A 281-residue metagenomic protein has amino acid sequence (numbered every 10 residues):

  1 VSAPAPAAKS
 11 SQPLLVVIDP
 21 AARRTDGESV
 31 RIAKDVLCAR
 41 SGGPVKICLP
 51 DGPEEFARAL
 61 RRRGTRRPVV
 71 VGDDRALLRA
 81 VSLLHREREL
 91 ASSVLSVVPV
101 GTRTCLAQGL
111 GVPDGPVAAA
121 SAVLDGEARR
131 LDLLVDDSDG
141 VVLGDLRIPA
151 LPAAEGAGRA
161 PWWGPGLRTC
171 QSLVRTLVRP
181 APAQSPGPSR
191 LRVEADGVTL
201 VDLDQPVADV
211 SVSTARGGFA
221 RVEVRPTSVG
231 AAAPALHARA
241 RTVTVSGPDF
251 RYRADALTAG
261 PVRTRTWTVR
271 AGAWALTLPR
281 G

Functional and structural regions predicted by a protein language model:
V1-V71, V117-S121, L276: ATP/NTP phosphate-donor binding region
S2, Q205-G281: ATP/nucleoside-binding phosphotransfer catalytic cores, i.e., glycine-rich phosphate-binding loops
S11-Q12, G64-R66, L90-S93, S138 (+2 more regions): Short coil/turn connectors at secondary-structure junctions
A22-D26, V70-L78, V100-T104: Gly/Ser/Thr-rich loops at beta-strand to alpha-helix junctions that form or flank small-molecule/cofactor-binding
R58-R61, S82, R86, A122 (+1 more regions): Soluble catalytic domains of membrane acyltransferases
R63, G126-A128, Q184, L236-A238 (+1 more regions): Short solvent-exposed loop/turn micro-motifs enriched in small/polar/acidic residues
R75-E89: Short Gly/Thr/Asp-enriched flexible loops that form oxyanion-binding sites at enzyme active sites
E89-F219: Catalytic core of DAGKc-family lipid kinases
